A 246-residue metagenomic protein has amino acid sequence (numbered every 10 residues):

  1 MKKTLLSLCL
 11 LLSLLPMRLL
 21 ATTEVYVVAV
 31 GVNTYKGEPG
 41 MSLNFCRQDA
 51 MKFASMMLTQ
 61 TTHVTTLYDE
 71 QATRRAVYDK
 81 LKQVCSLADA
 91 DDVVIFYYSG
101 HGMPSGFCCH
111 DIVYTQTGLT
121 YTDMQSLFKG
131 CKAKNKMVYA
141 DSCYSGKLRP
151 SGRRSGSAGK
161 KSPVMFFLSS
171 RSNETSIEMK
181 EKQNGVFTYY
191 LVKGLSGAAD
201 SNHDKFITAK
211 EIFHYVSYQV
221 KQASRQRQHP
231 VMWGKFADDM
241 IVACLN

Functional and structural regions predicted by a protein language model:
K3, L10, L15-N246: Cysteine endopeptidase catalytic domains of the caspase/legumain-like
